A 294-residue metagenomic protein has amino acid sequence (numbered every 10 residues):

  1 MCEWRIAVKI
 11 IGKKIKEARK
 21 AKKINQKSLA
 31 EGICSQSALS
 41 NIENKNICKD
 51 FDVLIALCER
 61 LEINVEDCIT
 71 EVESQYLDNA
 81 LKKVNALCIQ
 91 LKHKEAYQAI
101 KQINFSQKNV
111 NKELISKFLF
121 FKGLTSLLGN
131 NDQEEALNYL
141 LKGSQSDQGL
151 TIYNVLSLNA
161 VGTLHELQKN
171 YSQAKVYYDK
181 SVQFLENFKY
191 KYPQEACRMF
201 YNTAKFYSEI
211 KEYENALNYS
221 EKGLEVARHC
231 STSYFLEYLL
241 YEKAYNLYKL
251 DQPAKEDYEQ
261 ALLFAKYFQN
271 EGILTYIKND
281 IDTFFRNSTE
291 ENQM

Functional and structural regions predicted by a protein language model:
M1-A21: A short, Lys/Arg-rich alpha-helix, primarily the initiator
K22-N41: Short alpha-helical DNA-recognition segment
D52-D67: DNA major-groove recognition helix of helix-turn-helix/homeodomain DNA-binding modules
S74, N111-I115, I152-N154, Y192-Q194 (+2 more regions): Residue signature of alpha-solenoid helical repeat architecture, marking inter-repeat boundaries and helix-start
D78, K117, L156, A196-R198 (+2 more regions): Residue register of alpha-helical TPR repeats
K82, L114-K122, N159-A160, L167 (+4 more regions): "A position-specific structural signal for the A-helix of alpha-solenoid helical repeats
A96, E135-A136, A174, A216 (+1 more regions): Single-residue signature of alpha-solenoid repeat helices
I100-Q107, L140-D147, D179-K189, E221-T232 (+1 more regions): Amphipathic alpha-helical segments of tetratricopeptide repeats
